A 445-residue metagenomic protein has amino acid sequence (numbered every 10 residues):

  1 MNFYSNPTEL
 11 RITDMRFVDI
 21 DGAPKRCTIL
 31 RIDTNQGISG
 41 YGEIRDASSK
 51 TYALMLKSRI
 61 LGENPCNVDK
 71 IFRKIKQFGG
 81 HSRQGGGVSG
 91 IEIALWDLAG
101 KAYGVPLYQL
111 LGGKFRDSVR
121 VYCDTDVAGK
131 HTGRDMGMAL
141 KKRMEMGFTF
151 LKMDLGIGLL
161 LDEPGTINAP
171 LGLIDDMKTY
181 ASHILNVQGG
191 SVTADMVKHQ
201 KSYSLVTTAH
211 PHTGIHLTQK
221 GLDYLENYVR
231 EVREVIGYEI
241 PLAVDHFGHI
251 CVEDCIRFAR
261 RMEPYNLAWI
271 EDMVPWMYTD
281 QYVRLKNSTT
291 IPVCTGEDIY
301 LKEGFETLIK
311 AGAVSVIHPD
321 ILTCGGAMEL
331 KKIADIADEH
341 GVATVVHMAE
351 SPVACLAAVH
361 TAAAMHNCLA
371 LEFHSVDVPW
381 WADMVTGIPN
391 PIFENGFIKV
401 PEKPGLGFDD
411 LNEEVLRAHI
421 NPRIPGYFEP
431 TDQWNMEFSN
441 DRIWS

Functional and structural regions predicted by a protein language model:
M1-S39, R45-A47, K57, V88-S89 (+6 more regions): Non-catalytic terminal accessory/regulatory regions of metabolic enzymes
N2-I20, P24, N35, M328 (+2 more regions): Flexible C-terminal active-site loop/helix
I12, G37, I91, G104 (+7 more regions): Conserved, mostly hydrophobic/aromatic
D33-P106, S439-W444: Metal- or metallocofactor-binding catalytic centers and their adjacent structured scaffolds across diverse enzyme
K50, S58, E63, N67 (+3 more regions): Shared catalytic-loop signature of beta/alpha-barrel
E92-G129, M146-T149, D154-G156: Glycine-rich, aromatic-flanked loop segments that form ligand/cofactor-binding clefts across common enzyme folds
K114-V121, V235-V244, K286-G296, G341-T344: Short beta-strand/loop segments at the ligand-binding rim of alpha/beta enzyme cores
S118, D126-V283: Metal-dependent enolase-superfamily TIM-barrel catalytic cores that perform enediolate-based chemistry
